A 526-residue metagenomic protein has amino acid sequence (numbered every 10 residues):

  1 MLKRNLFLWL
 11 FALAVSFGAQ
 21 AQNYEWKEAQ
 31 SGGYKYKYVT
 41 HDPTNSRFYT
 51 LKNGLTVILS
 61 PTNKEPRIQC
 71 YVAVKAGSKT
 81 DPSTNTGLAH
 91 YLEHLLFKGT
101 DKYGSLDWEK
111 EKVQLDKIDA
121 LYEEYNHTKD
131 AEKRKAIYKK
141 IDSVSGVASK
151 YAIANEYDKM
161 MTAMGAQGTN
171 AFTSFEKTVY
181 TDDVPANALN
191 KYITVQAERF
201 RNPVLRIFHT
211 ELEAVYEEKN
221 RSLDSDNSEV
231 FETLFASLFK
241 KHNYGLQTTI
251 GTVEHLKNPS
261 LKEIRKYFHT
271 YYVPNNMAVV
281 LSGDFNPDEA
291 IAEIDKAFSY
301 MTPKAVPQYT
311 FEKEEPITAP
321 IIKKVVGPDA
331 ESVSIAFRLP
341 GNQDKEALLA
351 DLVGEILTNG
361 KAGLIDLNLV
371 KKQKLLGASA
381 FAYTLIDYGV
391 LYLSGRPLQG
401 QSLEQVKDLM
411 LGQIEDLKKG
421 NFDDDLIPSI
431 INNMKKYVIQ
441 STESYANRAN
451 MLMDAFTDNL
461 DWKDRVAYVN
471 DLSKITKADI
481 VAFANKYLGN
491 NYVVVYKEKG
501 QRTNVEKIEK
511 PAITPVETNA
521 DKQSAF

Functional and structural regions predicted by a protein language model:
M1-W9: Bacterial N-terminal signal peptides that target proteins for export
L8-S16: Bacterial N-terminal signal peptides
F17-A21: Sec/Tat signal peptide C-region and signal peptidase I cleavage site
N23-K27, R199, P203-I207, L223-D224 (+6 more regions): An aromatic/glycine/proline-enriched structural segment found at the starts of mature extracellular/organellar domains
Q30-A73: Mature N-terminal segment immediately following signal peptide/propeptide cleavage in secreted/periplasmic
S60, E65-S78, G87-A89, S105-E198 (+6 more regions): M16 family metallopeptidases and their MPP-like homologs
T86-K98: Active-site recognition of the HExxH zinc-binding catalytic motif
